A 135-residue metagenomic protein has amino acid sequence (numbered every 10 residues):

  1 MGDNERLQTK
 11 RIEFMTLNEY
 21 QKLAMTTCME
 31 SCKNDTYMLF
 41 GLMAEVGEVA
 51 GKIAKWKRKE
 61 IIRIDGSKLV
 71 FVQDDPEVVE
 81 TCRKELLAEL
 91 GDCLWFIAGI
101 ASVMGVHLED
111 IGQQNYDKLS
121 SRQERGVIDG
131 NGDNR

Functional and structural regions predicted by a protein language model:
G2-R135: Flexible "arm" and connector segments at domain edges
